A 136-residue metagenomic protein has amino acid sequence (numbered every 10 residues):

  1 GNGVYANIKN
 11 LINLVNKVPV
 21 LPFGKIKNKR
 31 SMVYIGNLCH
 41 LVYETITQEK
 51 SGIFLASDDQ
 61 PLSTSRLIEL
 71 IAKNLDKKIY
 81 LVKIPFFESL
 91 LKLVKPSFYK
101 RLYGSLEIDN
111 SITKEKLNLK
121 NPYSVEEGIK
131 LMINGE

Functional and structural regions predicted by a protein language model:
G1-N10: Flexible, glycine-rich beta-alpha linker
N10-V33, L55: A conserved pocket-lining segment of Rossmann-fold NAD(P)-dependent short-chain dehydrogenase/reductase
S31-L38, S124: A conserved structural motif in NAD(P)-dependent oxidoreductases
T45-F98, I129-I133: Mid/C-terminal beta-alpha module of Rossmann-like enzyme folds, strongest in SDR-family dehydrogenases/epimerases
F86-K120: A hydrophobic C-terminal alpha-helical subdomain
K120-E136: Amphipathic terminal alpha-helices
